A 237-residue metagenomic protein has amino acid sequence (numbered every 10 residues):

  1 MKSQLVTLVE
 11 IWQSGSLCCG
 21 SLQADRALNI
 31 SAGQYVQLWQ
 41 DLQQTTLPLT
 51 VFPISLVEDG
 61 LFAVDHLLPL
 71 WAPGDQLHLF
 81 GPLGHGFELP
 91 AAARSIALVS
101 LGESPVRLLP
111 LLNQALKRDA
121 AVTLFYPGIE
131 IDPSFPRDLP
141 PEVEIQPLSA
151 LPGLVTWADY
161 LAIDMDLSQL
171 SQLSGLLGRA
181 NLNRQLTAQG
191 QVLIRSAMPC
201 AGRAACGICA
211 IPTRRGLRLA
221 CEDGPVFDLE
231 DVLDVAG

Functional and structural regions predicted by a protein language model:
M1-D75: Ferredoxin-reductase
N29, R179-A180, G237: N-terminal [4Fe-4S]-dependent radical SAM core
L38, L79-F80, I211: A generic structural signal for residues embedded in beta-strands
Q43-F52, G84-S95, C221: Short, Lys/Arg- and Gly-enriched loop/turn segments at beta-strand edges
A72-M198: FNR/FR-type flavoprotein reductase catalytic core
R195-P225: Local cysteine-cluster metal-coordination motifs and their immediate loop/turn environment, predominantly Fe-S cluster
A220-G237: Short microdomains enriched in Cys/His and/or Lys/Arg
